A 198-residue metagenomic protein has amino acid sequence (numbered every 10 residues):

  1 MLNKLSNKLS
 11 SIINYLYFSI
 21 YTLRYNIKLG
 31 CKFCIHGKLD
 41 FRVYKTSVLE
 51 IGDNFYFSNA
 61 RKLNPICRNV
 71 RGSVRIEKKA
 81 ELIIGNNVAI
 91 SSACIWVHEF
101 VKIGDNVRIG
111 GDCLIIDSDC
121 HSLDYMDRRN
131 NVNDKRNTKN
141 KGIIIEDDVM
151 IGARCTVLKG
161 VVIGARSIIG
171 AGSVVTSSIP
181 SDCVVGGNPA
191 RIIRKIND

Functional and structural regions predicted by a protein language model:
M1-I116, S122, I143-D148, V157 (+3 more regions): Domain-scale signature associated with acetyltransferase and cell-envelope carbohydrate enzymes
H121-D127: Glycine-rich, pocket-lining loop/helix-strand segments that form or immediately flank
R128-I144, D148: Surface-exposed acidic, glycine/proline-enriched linker/cap segments that occur as 15-30-residue helix-coil
V161: Extracellular carbohydrate recognition
